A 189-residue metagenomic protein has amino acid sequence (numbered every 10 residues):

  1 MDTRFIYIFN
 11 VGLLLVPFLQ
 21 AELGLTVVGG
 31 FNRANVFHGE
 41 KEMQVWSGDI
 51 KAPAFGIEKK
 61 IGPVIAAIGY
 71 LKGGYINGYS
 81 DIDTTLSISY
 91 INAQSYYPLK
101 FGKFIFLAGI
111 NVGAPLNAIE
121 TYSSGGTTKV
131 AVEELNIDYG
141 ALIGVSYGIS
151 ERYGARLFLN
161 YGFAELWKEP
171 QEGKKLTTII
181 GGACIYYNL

Functional and structural regions predicted by a protein language model:
M1-G24: Cleavable N-terminal export/targeting peptides
L23-E58: Start-of-domain marker
G24, Y147, L176-L189: Outer-membrane beta-barrel "beta-signal"
L25, G62-A66, K103-F106, E151-L157: Repeated loop/turn-to-beta-strand initiation elements of outer-membrane beta-barrel proteins
G29-N35, I61-P63, Y70-G74, L99-F101 (+3 more regions): Transmembrane beta-strands of outer-membrane beta-barrel pores
N35-S47, L71-Y90, L116-I137, E165-G181: Flexible, solvent-exposed loop segments that connect beta-strands
K51-I57, S89-S95, F104, Y139-I143 (+1 more regions): Hydrophobic, lipid-facing positions within transmembrane beta-strands of outer-membrane proteins
S80-G109: Helix-adjacent hinge/juxtasegments
